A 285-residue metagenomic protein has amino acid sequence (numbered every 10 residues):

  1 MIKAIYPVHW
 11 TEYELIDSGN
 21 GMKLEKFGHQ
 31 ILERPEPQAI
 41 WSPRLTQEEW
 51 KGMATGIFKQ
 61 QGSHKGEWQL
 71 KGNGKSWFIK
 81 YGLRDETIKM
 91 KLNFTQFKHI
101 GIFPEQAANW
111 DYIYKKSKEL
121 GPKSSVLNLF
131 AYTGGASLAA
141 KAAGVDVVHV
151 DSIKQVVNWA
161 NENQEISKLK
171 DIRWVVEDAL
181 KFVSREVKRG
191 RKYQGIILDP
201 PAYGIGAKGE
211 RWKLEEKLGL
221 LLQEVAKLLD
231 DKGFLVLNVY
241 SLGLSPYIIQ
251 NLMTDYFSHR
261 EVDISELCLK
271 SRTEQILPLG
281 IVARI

Functional and structural regions predicted by a protein language model:
W10-E25, L32-P104, D111: Non-catalytic substrate-recognition/targeting regions of SAM-dependent transferases
K123-Y132: Conserved class I S-adenosyl-L-methionine
T133-V145: Conserved SAM-binding loop of SAM-dependent methyltransferases across substrates and taxa, primarily the Class I
D146-D151: Conserved SAM-binding motif I beta-strand of class I
I153-I197: S-adenosyl-L-methionine
K154-V156, V176, Y193-E224: Mobile active-site "lid"/loop adjacent to the S-adenosyl-L-methionine
L229-D230: Helix-to-beta-strand junctions that scaffold the AdoMet/dcAdoMet cofactor pocket in Class I SAM-dependent enzymes
F234-I285: C-terminal catalytic and target-recognition region of SAM-dependent MTase-like enzymes, primarily methyltransferases
